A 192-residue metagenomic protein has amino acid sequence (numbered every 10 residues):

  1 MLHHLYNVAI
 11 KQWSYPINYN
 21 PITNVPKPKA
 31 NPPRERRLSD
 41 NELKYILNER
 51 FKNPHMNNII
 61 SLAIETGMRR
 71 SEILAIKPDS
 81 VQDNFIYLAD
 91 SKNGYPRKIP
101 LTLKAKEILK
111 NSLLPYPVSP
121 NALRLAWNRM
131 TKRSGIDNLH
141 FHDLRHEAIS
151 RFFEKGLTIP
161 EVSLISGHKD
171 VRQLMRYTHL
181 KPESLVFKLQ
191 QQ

Functional and structural regions predicted by a protein language model:
M1-I10, V25, L101: Non-catalytic DNA-binding core/recognition domains of DNA-processing enzymes
L5-W13, L109-S112, F152, G156 (+1 more regions): Hydrophobic recognition helices of helix-based DNA-binding modules
K11, Y15-R70, L74, R145: Basic, Lys/Arg- and aromatic-enriched nucleic-acid-binding interface segment
N24-V25, R36, D40-Y45, T66 (+2 more regions): Conserved tyrosine-mediated DNA breakage-rejoining catalytic core shared by Y-recombinases
R37, D90-G94, K104, I159 (+1 more regions): Catalytic-site neighborhood detector that most strongly recognizes the C-terminal catalytic loop/helix of tyrosine
E49, L62-A63, I76, R151-F152 (+2 more regions): Short alpha-helical segment immediately N-terminal to, or the first helix within, an HTH/HTH-like DNA-binding domain
E72-I73, L139-H140, I149, G156-H168: Active-site-proximal segment of tyrosine recombinases
T102-D137, H142: Active-site/catalytic core of tyrosine-dependent DNA strand-transfer enzymes
